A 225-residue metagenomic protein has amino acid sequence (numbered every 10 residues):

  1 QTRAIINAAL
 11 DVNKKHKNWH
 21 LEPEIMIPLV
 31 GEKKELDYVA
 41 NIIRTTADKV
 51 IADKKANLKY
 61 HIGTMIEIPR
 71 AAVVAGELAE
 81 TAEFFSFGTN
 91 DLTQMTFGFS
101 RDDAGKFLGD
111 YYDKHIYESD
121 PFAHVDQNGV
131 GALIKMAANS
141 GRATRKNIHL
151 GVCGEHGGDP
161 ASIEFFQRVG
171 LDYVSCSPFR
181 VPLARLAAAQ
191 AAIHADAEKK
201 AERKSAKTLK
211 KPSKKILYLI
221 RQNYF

Functional and structural regions predicted by a protein language model:
Q1-K210, K214: Conserved alpha/beta-domain cores
L217-L219, Y224: Short hydrophobic targeting helices and cationic amphipathic motifs that mediate membrane/organellar targeting
